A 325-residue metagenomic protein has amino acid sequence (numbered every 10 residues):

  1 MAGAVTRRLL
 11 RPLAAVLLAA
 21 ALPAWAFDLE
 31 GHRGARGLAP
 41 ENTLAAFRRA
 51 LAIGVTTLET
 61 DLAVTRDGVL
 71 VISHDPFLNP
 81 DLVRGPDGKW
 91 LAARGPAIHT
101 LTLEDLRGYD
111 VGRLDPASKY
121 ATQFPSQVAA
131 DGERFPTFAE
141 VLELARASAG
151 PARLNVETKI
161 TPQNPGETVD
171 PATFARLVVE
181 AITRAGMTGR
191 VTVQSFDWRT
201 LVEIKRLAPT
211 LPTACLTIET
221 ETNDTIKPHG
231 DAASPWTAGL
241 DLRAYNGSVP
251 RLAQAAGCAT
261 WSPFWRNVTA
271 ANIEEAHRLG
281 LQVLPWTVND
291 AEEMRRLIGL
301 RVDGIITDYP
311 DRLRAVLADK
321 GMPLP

Functional and structural regions predicted by a protein language model:
A2-A14: Bacterial N-terminal signal peptides that target proteins for export
P12-P23: Bacterial N-terminal signal peptides
L22-P325: Phosphate-group recognition and catalysis centered on beta-loop-alpha active-site segments
